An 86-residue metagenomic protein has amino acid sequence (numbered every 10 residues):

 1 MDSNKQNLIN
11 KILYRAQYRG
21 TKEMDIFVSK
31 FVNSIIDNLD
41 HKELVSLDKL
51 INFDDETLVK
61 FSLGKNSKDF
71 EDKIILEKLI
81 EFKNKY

Functional and structural regions predicted by a protein language model:
D2-Y86: Positively charged, polar, low-complexity stretches
